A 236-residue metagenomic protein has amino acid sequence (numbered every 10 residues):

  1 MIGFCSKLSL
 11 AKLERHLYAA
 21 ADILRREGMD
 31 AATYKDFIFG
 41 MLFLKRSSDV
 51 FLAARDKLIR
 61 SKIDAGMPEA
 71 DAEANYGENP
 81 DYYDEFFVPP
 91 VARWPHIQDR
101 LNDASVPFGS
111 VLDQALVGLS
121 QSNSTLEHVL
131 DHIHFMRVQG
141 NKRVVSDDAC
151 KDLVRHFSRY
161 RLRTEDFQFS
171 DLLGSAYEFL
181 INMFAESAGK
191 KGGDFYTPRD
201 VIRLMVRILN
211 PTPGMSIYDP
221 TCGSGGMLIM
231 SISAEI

Functional and structural regions predicted by a protein language model:
M1-P213: Non-catalytic, mostly N-terminal accessory regions of nucleic-acid modification and defense proteins
T33, T221-C222: Glycine-rich, histidine-containing beta strand-loop boundary motifs that form or position
L180, F184, C222, E235: Short, small-residue-rich loop/turn micro-motifs
G214-T221: Conserved class I S-adenosyl-L-methionine
S224-I236: Conserved SAM-binding loop of SAM-dependent methyltransferases across substrates and taxa, primarily the Class I
